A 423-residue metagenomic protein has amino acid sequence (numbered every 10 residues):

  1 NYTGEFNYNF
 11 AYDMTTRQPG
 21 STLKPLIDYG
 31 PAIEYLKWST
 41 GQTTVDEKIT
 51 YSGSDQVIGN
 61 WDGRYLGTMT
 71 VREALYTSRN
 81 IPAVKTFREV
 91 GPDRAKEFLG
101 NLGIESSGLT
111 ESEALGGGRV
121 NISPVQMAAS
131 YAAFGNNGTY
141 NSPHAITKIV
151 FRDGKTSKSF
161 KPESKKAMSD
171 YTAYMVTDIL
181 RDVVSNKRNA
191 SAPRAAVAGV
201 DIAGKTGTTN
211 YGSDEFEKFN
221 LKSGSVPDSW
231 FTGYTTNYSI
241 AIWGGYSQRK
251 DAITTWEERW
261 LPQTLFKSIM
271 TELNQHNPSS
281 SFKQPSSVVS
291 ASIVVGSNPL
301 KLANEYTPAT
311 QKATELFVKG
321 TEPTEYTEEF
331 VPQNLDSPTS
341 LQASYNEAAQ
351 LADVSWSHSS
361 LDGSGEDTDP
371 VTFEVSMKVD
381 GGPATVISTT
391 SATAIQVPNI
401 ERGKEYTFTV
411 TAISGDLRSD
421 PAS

Functional and structural regions predicted by a protein language model:
Y2-T15, S123-A129, N136-V318: A penicillin-recognizing enzyme superfamily signal
Q18-T44, A74, S130-F134, V176 (+2 more regions): Active-site SXXK
W38-A95, T110, Y140, R152-D182: Conserved catalytic neighborhood of penicillin-recognizing serine enzymes
Q56-I58, G91-A129: Mid-domain, small-residue-enriched loop/turn segments at the edges of structured enzyme/sensor domains
Q350-D367: Conserved aromatic anchor
F373-V375: Short beta-strand elements bearing conserved aromatic residues within extracellular beta-rich modules
T385-A392: Short beta-strand segments within Ig-like beta-sandwich modules, predominantly Fibronectin type-III
V397-S419: Beta-strand-rich modules
